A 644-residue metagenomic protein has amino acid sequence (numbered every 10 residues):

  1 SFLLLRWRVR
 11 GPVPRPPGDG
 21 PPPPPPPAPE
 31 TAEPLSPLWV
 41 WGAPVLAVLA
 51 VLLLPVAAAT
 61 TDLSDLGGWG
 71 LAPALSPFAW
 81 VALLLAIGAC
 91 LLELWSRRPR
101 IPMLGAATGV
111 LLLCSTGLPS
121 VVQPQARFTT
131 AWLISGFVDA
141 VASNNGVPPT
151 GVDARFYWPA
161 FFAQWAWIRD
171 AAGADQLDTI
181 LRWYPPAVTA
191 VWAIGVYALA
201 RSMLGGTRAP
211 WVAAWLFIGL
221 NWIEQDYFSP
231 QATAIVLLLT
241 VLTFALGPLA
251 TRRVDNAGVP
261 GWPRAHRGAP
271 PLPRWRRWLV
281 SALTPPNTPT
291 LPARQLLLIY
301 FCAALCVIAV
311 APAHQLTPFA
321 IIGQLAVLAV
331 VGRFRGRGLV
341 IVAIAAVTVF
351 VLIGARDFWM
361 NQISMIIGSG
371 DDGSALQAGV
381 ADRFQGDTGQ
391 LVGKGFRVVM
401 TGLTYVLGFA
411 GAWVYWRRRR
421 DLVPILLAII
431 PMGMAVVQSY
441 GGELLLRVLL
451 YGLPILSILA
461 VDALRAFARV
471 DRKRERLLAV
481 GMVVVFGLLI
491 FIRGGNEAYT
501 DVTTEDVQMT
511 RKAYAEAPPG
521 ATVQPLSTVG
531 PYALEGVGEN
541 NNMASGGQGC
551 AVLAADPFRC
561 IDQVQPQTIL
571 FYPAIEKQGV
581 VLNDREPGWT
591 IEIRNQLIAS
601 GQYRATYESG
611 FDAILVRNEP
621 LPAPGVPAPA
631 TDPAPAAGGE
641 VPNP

Functional and structural regions predicted by a protein language model:
S1, P77, Q231, F319 (+2 more regions): Hydrophobic/aromatic-rich transmembrane helices and adjacent perimembrane loops
G70, L92-A106, L113-I235, Y499-V502: Active-site lumenal/periplasmic loops and adjacent helix-entry segments of GT-C-fold, multi-pass membrane
A86-E93, G323-V330, R397-R419: Hydrophobic, aromatic-rich transmembrane alpha-helices and their immediate juxtamembrane boundary segments
L94-R98, A282-L297, F334-V340, V406-A428: Membrane-interface helix-loop-helix junctions at transmembrane boundaries of multi-pass membrane enzymes, predominantly
M103-L111, Q295-A303, Q324, V342-A345 (+3 more regions): Transmembrane alpha-helix segments characteristic of polytopic inner-membrane glycan-assembly/cell-envelope
T108-S115, W165, D170, P185-N287 (+2 more regions): Membrane-embedded helix bundles of polyisoprenyl
A343-T348, I458, R465-F491, P633: Signature aromatic-anchored transmembrane alpha helix within multi-pass, membrane-resident enzymes that catalyze glycan
M482-L582, Y607-R617: Short periplasmic/luminal acceptor-recognition loop of GT-C membrane glycosyltransferases, typified by
